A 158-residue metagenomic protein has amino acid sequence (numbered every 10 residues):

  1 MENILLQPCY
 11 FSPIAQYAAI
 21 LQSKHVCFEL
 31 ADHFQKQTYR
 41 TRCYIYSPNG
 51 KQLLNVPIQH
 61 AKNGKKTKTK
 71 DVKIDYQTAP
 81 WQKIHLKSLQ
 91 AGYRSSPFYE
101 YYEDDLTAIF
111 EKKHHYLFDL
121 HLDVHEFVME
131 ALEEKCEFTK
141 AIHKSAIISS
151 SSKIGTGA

Functional and structural regions predicted by a protein language model:
M1-A158: Residues lining hydrophobic/aromatic ligand-binding pockets adjacent to catalytic sites
